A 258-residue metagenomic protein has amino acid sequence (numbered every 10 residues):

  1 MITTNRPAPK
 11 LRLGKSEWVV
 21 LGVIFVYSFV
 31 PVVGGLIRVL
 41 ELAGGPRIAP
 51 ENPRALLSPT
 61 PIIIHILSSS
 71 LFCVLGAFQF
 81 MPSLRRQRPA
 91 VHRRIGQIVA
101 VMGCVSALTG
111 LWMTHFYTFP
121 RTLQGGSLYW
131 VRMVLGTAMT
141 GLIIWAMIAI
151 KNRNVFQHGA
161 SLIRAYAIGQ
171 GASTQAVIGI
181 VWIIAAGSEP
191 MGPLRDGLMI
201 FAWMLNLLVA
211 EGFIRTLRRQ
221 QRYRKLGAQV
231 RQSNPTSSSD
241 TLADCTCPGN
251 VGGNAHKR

Functional and structural regions predicted by a protein language model:
I2-G252, H256-R258: Alpha-helical membrane insertion/targeting regions
